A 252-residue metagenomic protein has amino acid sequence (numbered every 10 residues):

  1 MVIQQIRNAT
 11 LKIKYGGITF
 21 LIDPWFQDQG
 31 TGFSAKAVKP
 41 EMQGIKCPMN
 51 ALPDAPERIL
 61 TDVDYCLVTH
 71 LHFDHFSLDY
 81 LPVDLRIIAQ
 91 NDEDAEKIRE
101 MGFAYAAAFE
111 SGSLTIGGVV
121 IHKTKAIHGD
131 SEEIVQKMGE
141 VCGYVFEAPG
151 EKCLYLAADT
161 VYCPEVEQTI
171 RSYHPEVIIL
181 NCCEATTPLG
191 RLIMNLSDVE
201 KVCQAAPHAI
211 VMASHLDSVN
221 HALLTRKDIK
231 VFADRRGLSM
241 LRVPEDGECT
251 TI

Functional and structural regions predicted by a protein language model:
I3-Q4, I45-P53, L71, A104-Y105 (+2 more regions): Short gly/ser/thr-rich secondary-structure transition/capping motifs
I3-Q5, Y65-V68, L85-N91, Y105-A108: Short, hydrophobic beta-strand segments that form beta-sheet elements in well-ordered domains
Q5-G16, T115-E176, G190, M194: Catalytic core of the metallo-beta-lactamase
I18-L67, L78-D79, S131, V161-S172: Pre-active-site segment of Zn-dependent metallo-hydrolases
L21-D23, D62-H72, I88-N91, Y155-T160 (+3 more regions): Active-site neighborhood of phospho(di)ester-bond hydrolases with catalytic His/Asp-centered motifs
Q27-Q29, L71-F76, D94-K97, S113-T115 (+5 more regions): Active-site environment of divalent metal-dependent phosphoester hydrolases
A89-E151, V231-I252: Metallo-beta-lactamase
V161-E248: Cap/insert and terminal regions of metallo-dependent hydrolase folds
